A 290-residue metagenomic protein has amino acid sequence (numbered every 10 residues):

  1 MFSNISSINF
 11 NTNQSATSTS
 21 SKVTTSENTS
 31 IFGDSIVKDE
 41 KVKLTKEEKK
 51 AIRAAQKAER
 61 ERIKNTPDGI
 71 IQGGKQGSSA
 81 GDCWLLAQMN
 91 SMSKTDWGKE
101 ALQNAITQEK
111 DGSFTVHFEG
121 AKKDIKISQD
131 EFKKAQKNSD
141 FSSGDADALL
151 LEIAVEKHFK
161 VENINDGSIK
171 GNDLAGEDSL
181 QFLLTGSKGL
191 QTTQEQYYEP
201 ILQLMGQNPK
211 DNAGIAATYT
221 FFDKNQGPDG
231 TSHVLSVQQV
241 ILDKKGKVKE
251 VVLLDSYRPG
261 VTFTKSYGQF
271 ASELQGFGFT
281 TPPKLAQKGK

Functional and structural regions predicted by a protein language model:
M1-T29, K290: Short, compositionally biased, intrinsically disordered N-terminal export/targeting signals, typified by the non-Sec
N9-N11, S26, F32, V37 (+3 more regions): Intrinsically disordered, low-complexity peptide-like regions
Q14, K49-R53, I215, K284: N-terminal cationic amphipathic segment used for targeting or macromolecule association
E27-N28, E40, P200: Terminal low-complexity, poorly structured segments
I31-K110, Y219-D223, Y257: Flexible propeptides and autoinhibitory/regulatory segments associated with cysteine proteases
D68-K94, F114-I241, E250-G289: Predominantly the structural core of cysteine protease catalytic domains
A105-S113, I241-K247: Short, ordered beta-strand-loop transition motifs
